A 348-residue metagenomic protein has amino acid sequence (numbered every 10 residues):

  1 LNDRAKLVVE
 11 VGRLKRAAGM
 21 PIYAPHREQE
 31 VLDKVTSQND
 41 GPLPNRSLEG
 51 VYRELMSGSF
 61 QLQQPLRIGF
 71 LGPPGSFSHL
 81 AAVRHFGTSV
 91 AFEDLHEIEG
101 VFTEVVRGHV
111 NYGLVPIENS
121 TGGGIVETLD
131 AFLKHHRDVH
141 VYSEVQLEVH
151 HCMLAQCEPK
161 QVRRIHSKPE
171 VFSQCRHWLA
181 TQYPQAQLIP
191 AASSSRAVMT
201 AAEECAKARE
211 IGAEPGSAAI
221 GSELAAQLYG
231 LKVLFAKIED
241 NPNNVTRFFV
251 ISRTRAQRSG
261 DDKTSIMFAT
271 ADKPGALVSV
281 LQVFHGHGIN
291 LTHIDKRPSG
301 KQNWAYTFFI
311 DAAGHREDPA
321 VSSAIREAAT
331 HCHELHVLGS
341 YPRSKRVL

Functional and structural regions predicted by a protein language model:
L1-L348: Domain-level signature for soluble enzymes in the chorismate/prephenate branch of the shikimate pathway
